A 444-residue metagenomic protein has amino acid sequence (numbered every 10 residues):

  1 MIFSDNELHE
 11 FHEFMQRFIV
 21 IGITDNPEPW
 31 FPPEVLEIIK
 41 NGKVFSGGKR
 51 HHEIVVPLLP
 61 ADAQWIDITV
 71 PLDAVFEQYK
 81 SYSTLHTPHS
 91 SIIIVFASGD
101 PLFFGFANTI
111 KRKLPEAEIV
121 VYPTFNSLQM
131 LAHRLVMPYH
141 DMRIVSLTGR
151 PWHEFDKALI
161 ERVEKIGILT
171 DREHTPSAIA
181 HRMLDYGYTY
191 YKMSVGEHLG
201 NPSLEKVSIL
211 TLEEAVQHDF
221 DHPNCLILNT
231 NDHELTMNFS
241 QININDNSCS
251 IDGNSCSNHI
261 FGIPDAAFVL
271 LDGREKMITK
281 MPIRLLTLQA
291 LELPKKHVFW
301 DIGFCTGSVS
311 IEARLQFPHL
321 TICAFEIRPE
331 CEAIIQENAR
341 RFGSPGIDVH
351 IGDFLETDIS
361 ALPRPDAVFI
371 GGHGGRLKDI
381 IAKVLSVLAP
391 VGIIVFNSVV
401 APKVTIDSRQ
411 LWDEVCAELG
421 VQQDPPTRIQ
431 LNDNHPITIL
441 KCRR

Functional and structural regions predicted by a protein language model:
F14-V120, Q129, I322, E326-R328 (+1 more regions): Class I S-adenosyl-L-methionine
M15-V20, P33-E34, V163-N245, I251-R274: A contiguous loop/helix-start segment that scaffolds small-molecule binding in enzyme catalytic cores
N26, S98-V163, L355, W412-I429 (+1 more regions): Class I SAM-dependent methyltransferase SAM-binding "motif I" and its flanking Rossmann-like core
K296-C305: Conserved class I S-adenosyl-L-methionine
T306-P318: Conserved SAM-binding loop of SAM-dependent methyltransferases across substrates and taxa, primarily the Class I
I335-Q336: Conserved SAM-binding loop
I381-I393: A short glycine-rich, Lys/Arg-flanked "PGG" loop and its adjoining helix->strand segment in the class I
V391-A401: Conserved beta-strand signature within the Rossmann-like core of class I S-adenosyl-L-methionine
